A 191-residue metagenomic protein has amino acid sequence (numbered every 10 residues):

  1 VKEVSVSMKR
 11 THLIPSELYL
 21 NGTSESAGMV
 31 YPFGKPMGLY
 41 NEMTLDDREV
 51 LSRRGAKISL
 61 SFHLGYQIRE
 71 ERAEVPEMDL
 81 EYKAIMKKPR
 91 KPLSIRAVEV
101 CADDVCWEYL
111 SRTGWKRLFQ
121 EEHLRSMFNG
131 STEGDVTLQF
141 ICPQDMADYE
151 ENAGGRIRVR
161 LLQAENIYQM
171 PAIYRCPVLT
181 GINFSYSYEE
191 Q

Functional and structural regions predicted by a protein language model:
V1-Q191: Intrinsically disordered, low-complexity, polar/charged repeat-rich segments
